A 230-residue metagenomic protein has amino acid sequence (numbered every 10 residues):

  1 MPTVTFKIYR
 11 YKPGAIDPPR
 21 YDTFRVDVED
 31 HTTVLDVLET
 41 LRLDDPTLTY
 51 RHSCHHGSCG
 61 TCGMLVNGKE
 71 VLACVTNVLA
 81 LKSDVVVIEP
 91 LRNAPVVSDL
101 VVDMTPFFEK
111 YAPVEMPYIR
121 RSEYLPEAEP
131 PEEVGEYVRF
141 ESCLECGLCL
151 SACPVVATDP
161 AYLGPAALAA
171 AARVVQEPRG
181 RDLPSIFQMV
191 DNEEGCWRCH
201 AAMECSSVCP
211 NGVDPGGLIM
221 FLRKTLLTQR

Functional and structural regions predicted by a protein language model:
P2-T23: Eukaryote-biased recognition of intrinsically disordered, low-complexity regulatory segments
Y21-T33: Short, contiguous acidic and Ser/Thr-rich linear segments
D27, V66-K69: Short strand-turn-strand beta-turns centered on an Asx-Gly dipeptide
T32-D44, E89-R230: Ferredoxin-type iron-sulfur electron-transfer modules in oxidoreductases and energy-metabolism complexes
D45-R51: Active-site phosphate-binding and catalytic loops of NTP-dependent enzymes
C54-G63: Short, structured protein-protein interaction patches enriched in aromatics and acidic/basic residues, typified by
K69-E89: Glycine-rich phosphate/adenylate-binding loop and adjacent beta-alpha elements of nucleotide- or dinucleotide-binding
